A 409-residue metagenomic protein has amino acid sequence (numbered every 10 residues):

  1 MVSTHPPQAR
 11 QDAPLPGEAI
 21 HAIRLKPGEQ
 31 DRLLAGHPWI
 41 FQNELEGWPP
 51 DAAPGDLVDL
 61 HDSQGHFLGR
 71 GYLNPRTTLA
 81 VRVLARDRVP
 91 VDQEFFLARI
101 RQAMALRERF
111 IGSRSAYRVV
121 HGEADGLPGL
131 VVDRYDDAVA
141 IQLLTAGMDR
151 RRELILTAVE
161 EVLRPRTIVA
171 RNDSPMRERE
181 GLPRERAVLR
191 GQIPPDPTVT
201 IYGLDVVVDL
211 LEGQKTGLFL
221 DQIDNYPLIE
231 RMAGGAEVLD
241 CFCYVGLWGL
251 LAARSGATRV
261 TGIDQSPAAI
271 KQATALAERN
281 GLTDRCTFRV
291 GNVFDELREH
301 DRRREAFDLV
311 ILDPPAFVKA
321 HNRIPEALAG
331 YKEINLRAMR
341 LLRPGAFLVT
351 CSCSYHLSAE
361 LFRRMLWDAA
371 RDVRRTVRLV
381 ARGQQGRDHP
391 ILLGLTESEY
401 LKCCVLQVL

Functional and structural regions predicted by a protein language model:
M1-D136: Non-catalytic accessory regions of SAM-dependent methyltransferases
V120-D133, D149-F219, P227: Non-catalytic substrate-recognition/targeting regions of SAM-dependent transferases
G235-Y244: Conserved class I S-adenosyl-L-methionine
V245-A257: Conserved SAM-binding loop of SAM-dependent methyltransferases across substrates and taxa, primarily the Class I
R259-D264: Conserved SAM-binding motif I beta-strand of class I
I270-D308: S-adenosyl-L-methionine
F307-R337: Mobile active-site "lid"/loop adjacent to the S-adenosyl-L-methionine
E333, F347-L409: C-terminal catalytic and target-recognition region of SAM-dependent MTase-like enzymes, primarily methyltransferases
